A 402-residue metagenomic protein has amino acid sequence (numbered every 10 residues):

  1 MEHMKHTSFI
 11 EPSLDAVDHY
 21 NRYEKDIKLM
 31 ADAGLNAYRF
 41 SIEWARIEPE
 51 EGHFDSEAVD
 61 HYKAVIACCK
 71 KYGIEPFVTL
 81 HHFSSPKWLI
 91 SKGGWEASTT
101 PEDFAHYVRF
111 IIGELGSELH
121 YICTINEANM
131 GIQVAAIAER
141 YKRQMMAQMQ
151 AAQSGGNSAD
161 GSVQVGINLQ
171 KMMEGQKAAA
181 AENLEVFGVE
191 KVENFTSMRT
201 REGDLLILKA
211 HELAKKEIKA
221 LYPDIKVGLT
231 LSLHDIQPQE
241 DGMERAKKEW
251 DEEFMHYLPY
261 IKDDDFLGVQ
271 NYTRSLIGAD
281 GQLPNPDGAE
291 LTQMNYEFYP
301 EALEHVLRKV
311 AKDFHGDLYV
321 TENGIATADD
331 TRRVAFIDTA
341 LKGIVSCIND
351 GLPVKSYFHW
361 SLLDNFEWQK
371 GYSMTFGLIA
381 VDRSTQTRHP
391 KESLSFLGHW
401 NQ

Functional and structural regions predicted by a protein language model:
M1-H53, V65: N-terminal structural segment of carbohydrate-active enzymes
M1-T7, E51-G52, V59-D338, K342-Q402: Active-site region of glycoside hydrolase catalytic domains
